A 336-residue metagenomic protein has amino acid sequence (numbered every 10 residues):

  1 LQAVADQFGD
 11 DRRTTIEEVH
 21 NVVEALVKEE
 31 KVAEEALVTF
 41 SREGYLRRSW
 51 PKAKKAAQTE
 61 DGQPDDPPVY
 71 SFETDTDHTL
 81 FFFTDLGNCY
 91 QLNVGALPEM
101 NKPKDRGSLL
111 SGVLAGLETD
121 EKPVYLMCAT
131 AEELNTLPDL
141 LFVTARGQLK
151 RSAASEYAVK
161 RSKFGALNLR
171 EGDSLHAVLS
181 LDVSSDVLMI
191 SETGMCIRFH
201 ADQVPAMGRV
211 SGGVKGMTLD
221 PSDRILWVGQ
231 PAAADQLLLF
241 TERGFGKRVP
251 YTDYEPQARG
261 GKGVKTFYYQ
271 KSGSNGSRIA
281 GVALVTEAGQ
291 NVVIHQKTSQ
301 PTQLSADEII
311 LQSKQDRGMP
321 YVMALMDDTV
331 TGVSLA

Functional and structural regions predicted by a protein language model:
L1-A336: Short, structured "edge-of-domain" segments at secondary-structure transitions
